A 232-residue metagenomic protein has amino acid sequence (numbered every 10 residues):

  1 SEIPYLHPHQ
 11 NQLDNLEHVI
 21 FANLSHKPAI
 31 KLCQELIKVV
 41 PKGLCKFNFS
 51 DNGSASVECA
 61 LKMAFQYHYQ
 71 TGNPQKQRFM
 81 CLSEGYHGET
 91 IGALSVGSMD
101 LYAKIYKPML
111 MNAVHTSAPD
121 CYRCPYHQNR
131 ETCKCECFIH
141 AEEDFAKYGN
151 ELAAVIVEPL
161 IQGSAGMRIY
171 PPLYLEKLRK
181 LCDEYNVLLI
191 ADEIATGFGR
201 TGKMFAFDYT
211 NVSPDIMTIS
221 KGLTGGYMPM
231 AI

Functional and structural regions predicted by a protein language model:
S1-I232: Conserved N-terminal phosphate-binding loop of PLP-dependent enzymes in the Aspartate aminotransferase
